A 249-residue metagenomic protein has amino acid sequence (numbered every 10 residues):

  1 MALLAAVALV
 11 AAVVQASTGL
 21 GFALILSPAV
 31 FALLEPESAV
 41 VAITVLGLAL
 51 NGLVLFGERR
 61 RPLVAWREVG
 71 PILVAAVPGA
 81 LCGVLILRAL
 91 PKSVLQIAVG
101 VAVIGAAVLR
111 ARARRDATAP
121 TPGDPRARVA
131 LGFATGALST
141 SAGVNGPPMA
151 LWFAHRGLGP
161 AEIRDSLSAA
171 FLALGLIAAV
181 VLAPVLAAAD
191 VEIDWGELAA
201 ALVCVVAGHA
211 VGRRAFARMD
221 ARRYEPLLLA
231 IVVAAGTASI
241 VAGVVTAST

Functional and structural regions predicted by a protein language model:
M1-A2, A6, V30-A49, K92-V103 (+2 more regions): Structural signature of hydrophobic alpha-helical transmembrane segments
M1-L33, A117-L167, L174: Selected transmembrane alpha-helices and immediately adjacent juxtamembrane segments of polytopic inner-membrane
A6, V10, V45-G52, G70 (+9 more regions): Hydrophobic residues within alpha-helical transmembrane segments of multi-pass solute transporters/permease subunits
V13, S17, A29, L33 (+7 more regions): Membrane-interface helix caps of multi-pass small-molecule transporters
E37-V40, R67, S93-Q96, R126 (+2 more regions): Residues that define the loop-to-transmembrane-helix transition and helix capping in multi-pass membrane transporters
A42-K92, L176-R222: Selective hydrophobic functional segments
N51-R60, V84, R88, K92 (+3 more regions): Transmembrane helix exit motif
R60-W66, D116-P122, R156-A161, A217-Y224: Membrane-interface helix-boundary motifs at transmembrane edges
